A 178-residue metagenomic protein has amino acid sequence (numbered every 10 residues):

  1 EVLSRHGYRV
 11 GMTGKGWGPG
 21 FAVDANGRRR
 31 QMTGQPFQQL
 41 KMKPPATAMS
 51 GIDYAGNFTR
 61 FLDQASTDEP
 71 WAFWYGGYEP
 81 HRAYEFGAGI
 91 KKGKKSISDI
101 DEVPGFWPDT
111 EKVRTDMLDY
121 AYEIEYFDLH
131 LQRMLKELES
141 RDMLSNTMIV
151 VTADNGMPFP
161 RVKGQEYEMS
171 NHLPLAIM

Functional and structural regions predicted by a protein language model:
E1-M178: Formylglycine-dependent sulfatase
